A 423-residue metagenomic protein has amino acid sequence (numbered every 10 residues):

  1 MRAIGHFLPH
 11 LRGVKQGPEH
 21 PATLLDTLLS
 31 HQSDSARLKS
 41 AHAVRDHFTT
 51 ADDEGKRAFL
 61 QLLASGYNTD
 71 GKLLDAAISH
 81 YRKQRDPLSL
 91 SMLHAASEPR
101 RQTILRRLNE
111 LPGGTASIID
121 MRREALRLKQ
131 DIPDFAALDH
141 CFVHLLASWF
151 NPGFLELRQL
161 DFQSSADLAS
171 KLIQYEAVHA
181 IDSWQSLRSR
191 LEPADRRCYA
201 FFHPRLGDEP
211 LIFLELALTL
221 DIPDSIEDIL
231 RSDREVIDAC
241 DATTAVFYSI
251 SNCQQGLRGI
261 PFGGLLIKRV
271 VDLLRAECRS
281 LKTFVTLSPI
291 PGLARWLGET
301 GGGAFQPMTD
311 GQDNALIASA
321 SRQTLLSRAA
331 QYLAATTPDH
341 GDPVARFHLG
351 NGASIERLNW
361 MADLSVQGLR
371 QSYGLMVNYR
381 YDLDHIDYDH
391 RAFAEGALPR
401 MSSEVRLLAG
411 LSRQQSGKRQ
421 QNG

Functional and structural regions predicted by a protein language model:
M1-I260, G264-G423: Extended, composition-driven regions rather than compact fold-specific motifs
